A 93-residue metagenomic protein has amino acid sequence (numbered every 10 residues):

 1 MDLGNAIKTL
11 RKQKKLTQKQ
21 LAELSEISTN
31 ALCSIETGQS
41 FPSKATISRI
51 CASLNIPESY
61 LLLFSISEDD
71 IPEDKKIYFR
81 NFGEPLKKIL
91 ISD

Functional and structural regions predicted by a protein language model:
M1-L3: Absolute protein N-terminus
N5-A22, R49, K76, G83: Short basic helix-loop element that most often maps to the first helix and adjoining turn of HTH DNA-binding modules
I7, L21-A22, L32-I35, L61: Conserved hydrophobic/aromatic packing and binding residues within compact polymer-binding modules
E26-F41: Recognition helix of helix-turn-helix/homeodomain-like DNA-binding domains that insert into the DNA major groove
E36, T46, S65: DNA major-groove recognition helix of helix-turn-helix
S43-Y60: DNA major-groove recognition helix of helix-turn-helix/homeodomain DNA-binding modules
L63-D93: Short, charged recognition helix plus adjacent turn of helix-turn-helix-like nucleic-acid-binding domains
